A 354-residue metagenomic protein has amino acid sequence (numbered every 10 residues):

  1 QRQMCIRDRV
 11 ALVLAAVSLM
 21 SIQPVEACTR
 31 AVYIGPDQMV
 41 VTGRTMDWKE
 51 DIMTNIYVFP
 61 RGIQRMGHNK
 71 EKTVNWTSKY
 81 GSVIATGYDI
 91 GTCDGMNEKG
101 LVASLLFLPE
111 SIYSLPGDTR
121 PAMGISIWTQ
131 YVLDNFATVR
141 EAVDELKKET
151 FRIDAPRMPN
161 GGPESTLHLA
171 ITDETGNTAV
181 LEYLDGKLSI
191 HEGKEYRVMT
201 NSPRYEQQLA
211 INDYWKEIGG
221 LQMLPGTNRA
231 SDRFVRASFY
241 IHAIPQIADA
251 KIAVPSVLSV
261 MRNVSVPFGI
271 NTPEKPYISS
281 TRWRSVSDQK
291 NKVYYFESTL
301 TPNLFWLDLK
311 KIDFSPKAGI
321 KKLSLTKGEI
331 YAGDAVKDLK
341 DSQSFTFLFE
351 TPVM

Functional and structural regions predicted by a protein language model:
Q1-I6: Short, small-residue-biased leader/transition segments that mark boundaries at the very start of proteins
A11-S21: Bacterial N-terminal signal peptides
A27-R120, I153, A332, D338: A contiguous strand-loop segment
A27-V32, P36-V41, D154-T166, E174 (+1 more regions): C-terminus-biased signal that marks the final domain/tail of proteins
W48-E50, P109-S111, G186-L188, L300-L304: Short, surface-exposed beta-strand-loop junctions and turns on beta-sheet-rich folds
D51-I56, Y113-G117, I190-K194, F305-K311: A short, polar/proline- and glycine-enriched secondary-structure boundary/capping micro-motif
K99-S126, E149-Y205: Acidic/His-rich structured neighborhood in mature extracellular/periplasmic domains
A122-P156, A250-S259, V264: Proteins synthesized as precursors that undergo proteolytic processing into mature forms
